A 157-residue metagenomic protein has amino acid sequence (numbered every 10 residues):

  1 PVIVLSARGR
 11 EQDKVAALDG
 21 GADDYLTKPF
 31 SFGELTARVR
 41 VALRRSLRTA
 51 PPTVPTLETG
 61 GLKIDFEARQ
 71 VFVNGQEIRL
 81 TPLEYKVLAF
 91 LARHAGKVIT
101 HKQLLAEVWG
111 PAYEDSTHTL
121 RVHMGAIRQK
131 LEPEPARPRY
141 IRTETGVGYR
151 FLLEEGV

Functional and structural regions predicted by a protein language model:
P1-E58: Basic, amphipathic DNA-recognition helix from helix-turn-helix-like DNA-binding domains
K28, K97, Y113: Flexible coil/turn residues that form the inter-helical turn or adjacent wing/linker of helix-turn-helix
S31-R44, R79-A89, H101, E114-E134 (+1 more regions): DNA-recognition element of transcription regulators
G33, K97-V108: Short coil-to-helix segment of the ABC ATPase nucleotide-binding domain corresponding to the Q-loop/switch region
V41-V98, K102: Short, Lys/Arg-enriched segments at the junction into DNA-binding effector domains of transcriptional regulators
A50, L153-V157: C-terminal end segment of the histidine kinase catalytic
R93-A95, P111, V147: Short helix-capping/turn signature of helix-turn-helix
